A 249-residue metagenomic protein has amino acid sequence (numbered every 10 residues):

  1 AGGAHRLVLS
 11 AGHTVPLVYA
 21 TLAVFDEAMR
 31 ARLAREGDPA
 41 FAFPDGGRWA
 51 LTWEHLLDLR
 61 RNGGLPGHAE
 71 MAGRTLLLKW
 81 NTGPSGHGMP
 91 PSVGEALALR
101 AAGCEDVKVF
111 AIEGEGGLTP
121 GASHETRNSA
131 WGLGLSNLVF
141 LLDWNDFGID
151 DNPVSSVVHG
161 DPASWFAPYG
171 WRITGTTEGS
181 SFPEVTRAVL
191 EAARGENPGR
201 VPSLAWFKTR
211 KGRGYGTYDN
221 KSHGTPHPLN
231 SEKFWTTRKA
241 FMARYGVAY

Functional and structural regions predicted by a protein language model:
A1-L133: Cofactor-binding active-site loop characterized by glycine-rich and histidine/acidic residues
R74-Y249: Glycine-rich ThDP/TPP pyrophosphate-binding loop and its adjacent helix/strand module within ThDP-dependent enzymes
